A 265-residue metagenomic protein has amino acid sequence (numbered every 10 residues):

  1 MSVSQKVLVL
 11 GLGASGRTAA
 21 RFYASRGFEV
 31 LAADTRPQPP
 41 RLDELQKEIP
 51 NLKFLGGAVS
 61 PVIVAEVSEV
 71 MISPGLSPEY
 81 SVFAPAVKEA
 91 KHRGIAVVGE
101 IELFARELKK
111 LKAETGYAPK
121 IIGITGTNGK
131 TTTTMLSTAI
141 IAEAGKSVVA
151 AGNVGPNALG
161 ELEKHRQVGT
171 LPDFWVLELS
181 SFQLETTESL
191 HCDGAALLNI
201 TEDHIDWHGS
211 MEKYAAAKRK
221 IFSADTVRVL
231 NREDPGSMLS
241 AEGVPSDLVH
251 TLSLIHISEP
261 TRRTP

Functional and structural regions predicted by a protein language model:
M1-G99, L103: N-terminal leader/targeting and accessory segments in enzymes
A14, P37, G129, G155 (+1 more regions): Short, glycine/serine-rich, charged loops/turns that create anion-binding and catalytic segments at active sites
A24, V62-A65, P78-R232, G236-D247: Phosphate-binding loop of NTP-binding sites
G27, H191, T261: Conserved functional loop/turn residues at catalytic and ligand-binding sites
T35-P39, A58-V59, S180-S181, R232-G236 (+1 more regions): Short, polar loop motifs at secondary-structure junctions
I49-L55, G243-L254: Active-site regions of enzymes building and remodeling cell-envelope glycoconjugates
I255-P265: Single conserved hydrophobic/aromatic residue that forms the stacking wall/gate of nucleotide- or nucleobase-binding
